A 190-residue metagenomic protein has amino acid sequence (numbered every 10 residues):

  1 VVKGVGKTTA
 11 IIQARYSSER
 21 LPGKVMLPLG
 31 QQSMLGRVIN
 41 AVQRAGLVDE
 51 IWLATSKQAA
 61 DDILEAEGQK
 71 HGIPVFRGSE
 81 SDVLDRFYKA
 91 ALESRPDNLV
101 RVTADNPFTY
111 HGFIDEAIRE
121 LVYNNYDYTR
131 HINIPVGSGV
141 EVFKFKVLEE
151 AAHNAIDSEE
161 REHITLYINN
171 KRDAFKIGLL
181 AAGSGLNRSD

Functional and structural regions predicted by a protein language model:
G4-T55: N-terminal glycine-rich phosphate-binding loop and ensuing alpha1 helix
S56-D61: A conserved acidic beta->alpha catalytic loop
E65, Q69-S81: Conserved donor nucleotide-binding strand/loop of the catalytic core
S81, N106-F108: Acidic metal-phosphate-binding loop of nucleotide-sugar-dependent transferases
K89, Y110-P135: Conserved donor-nucleotide/metal-binding helix-loop-beta segment in metal-dependent transferases, i.e., the alpha-helix
L99-V100: Short aromatic/hydrophobic "clamp" motif used to bind/position activated sugar donors
S138-F143: Short glycine- and hydrophobic/aromatic-rich loop-to-beta-strand nucleating segment in the catalytic cores
K146-D190: Active-site oxyanion/phosphate-handling segment shared across diverse enzymes
